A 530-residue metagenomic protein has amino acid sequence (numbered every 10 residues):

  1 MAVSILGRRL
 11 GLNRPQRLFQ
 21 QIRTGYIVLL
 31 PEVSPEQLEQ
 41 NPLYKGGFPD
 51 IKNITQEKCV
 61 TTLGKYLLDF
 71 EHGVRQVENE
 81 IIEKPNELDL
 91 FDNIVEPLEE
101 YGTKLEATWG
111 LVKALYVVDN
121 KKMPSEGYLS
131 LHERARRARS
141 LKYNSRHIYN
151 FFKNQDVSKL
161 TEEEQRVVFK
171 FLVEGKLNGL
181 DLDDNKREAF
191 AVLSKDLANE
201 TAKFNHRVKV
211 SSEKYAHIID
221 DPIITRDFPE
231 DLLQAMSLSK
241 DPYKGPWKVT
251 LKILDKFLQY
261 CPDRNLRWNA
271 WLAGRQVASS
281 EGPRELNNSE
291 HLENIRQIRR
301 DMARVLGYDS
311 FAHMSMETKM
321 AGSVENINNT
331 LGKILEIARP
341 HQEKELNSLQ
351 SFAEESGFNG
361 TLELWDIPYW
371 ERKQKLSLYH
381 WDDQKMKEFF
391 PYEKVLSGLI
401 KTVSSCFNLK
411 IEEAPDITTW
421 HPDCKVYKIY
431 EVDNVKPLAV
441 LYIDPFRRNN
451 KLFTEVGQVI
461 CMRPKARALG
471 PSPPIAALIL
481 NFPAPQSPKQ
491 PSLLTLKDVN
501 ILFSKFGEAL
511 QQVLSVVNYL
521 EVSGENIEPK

Functional and structural regions predicted by a protein language model:
A2, L10-L12, F19-D227: N-terminal helix-rich structural modules
V28-T55, K65, K394, G398-K410 (+4 more regions): C-terminal, non-catalytic "cap/extension" segments appended to globular domains
S34, L469, P473-A477, L493-L496 (+1 more regions): Alpha-helical segments
E162-E163, V167-F169, A191, D196-N199 (+6 more regions): Active-site-proximal, well-structured secondary-structure segments within enzyme catalytic domains
S280, L286, E293: Substrate/cofactor-recognition hotspot
R284, N288, E388, Y392 (+2 more regions): Alpha-helix N-cap/helix-initiation motif
R300, G307, V403, A484 (+1 more regions): Active-site recognition of the HExxH zinc-binding catalytic motif
S515-K530: Acidic/histidine-rich catalytic neighborhood
